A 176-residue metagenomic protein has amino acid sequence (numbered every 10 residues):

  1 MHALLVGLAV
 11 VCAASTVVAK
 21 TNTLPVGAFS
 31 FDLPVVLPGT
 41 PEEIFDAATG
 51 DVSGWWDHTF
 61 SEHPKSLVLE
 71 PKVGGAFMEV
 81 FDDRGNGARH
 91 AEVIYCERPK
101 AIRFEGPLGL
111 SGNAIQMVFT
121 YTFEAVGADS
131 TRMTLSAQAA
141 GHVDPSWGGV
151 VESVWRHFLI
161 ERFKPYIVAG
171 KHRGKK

Functional and structural regions predicted by a protein language model:
H2-A14: Bacterial N-terminal signal peptides
S15-P64: Hydrophobic ligand-binding cavity/cleft-lining segments
S30-D32, N86-A91, A114-T120: Short, surface-exposed coil-to-beta transition loops
P38-E43, I94-A101, T122-R132: A short, structured loop/turn motif at beta-sheet edges
I44-A48, F77, V93, F104 (+3 more regions): Hydrophobic pocket/interface hotspot
V52-A88, K175: Short beta-edge strand/loop motif at the mouth of beta-sheet-based domains
S66, P165-K176: Short, highly charged C-terminal tails/helix-capping segments
G106-H157: Beta-strand/loop substructures that line and gate deep hydrophobic ligand-binding cavities in soluble
